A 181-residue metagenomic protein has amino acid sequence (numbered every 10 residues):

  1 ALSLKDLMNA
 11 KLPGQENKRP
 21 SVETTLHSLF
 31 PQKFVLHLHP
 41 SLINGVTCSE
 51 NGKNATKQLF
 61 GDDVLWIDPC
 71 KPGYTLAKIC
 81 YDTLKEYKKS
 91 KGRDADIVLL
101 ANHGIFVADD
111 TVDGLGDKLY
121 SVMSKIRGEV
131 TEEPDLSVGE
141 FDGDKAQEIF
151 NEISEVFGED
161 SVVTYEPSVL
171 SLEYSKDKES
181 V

Functional and structural regions predicted by a protein language model:
A1-V181: Glycine-rich flexible loops
